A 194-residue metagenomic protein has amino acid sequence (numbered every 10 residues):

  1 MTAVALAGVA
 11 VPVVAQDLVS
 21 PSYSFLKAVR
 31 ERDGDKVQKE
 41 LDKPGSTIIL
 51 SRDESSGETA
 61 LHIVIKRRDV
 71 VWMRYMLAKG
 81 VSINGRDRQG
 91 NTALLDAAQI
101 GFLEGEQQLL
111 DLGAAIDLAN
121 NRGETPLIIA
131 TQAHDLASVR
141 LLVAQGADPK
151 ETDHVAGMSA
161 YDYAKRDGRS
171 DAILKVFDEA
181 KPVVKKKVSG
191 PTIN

Functional and structural regions predicted by a protein language model:
A10-P12: N-terminal signal peptide c-region/cleavage motif recognized by signal peptidases
A15-K27, Q145, A156-M158, D162-N194: Ankyrin-repeat-protein effector appendages
P21, S56-G57, G90, G123 (+1 more regions): Start-of-repeat signature of ankyrin repeats
K27-R32, I63-D69, D96-F102, I129-D135 (+1 more regions): Ankyrin repeat A-helix N-terminal signature
D33-D42, D69-L77, F102-L110, D135-V143 (+1 more regions): Ankyrin repeat structural motif
T47-L50, I83, I116, P149-K150: Ankyrin-repeat inter-repeat connecting loop/turn
D53-E54, D87, N120, D153-H154: Ankyrin repeat boundary/linker residues
I63-R74, A78-K79, D87-G113, D117: Alpha-helical adaptor scaffolds
